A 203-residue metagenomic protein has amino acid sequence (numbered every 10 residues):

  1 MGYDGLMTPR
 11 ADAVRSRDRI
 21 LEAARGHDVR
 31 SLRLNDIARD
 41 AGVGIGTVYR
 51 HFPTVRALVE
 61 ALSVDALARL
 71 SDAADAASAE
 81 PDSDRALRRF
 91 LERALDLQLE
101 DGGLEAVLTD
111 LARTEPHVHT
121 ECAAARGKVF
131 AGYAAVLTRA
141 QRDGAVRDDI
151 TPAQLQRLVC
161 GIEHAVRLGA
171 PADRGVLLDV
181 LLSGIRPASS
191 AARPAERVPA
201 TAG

Functional and structural regions predicted by a protein language model:
M1-D40, A57-E60: Basic, helix-initiating cap at the start of DNA-binding domains
M1-M7, A131, A135-R142, V146 (+2 more regions): C-terminal peripheral helix-coil segments that are non-catalytic and often amphipathic
E22, D84-L99, A131, G175-S183: Amphipathic alpha-helical segments that line or abut small-molecule/effector binding pockets and mediate allosteric
G42-F52: Short hydrophobic/aromatic patch on the recognition helix
T54-V59, L70: Short amphipathic alpha-helical segment with a characteristic S/N-K-E followed by hydrophobic residues
A61, D75-E100, V118-E121: Hydrophobic alpha-helical connector segments
V64-D72: Short, basic, alpha-helical segments at the C-terminal edge of helix-turn-helix-like DNA-binding modules
A106-H117, R197-V198: Short linear capping/connector segments at secondary-structure termini
